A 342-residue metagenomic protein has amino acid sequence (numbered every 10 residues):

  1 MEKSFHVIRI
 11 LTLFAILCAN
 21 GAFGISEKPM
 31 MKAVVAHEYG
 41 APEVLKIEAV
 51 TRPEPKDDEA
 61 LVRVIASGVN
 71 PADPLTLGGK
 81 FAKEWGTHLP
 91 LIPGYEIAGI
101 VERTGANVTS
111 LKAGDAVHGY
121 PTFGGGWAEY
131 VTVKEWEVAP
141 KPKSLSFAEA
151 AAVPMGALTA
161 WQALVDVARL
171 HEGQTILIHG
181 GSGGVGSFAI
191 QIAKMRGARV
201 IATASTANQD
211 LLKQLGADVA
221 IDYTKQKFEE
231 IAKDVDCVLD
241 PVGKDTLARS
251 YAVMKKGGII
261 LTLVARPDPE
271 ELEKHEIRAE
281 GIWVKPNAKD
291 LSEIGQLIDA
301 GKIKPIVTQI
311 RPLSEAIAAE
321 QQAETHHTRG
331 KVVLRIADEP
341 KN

Functional and structural regions predicted by a protein language model:
R9-G21: Bacterial N-terminal signal peptides
T51-V69, F81-G124: Glycine-rich beta-strand-centered segment in the early N-terminal region that forms part of a ligand/cofactor-binding
G86, P90, R103, G119-G180: NAD(P)H dinucleotide-binding glycine-rich loop of Rossmann-like/cofactor-binding domains, especially the beta1-alpha1
K112, A151-D222: Mid-domain Rossmann-like dinucleotide-binding core that forms the NAD(H)/NADP(H) cofactor-binding site
E230-C237: A short acidic, Gly/Pro-enriched loop at the edge of an enzyme's catalytic core that lines a small-molecule cofactor
P241-I303, L313, I336-N342: Glycine-rich phosphate-binding loop and adjacent beta-alpha segment of Rossmann(oid) nucleotide-cofactor-binding
K302-I306, E320-N342: C-terminal capping/lid region of NAD(P)-dependent oxidoreductase domains
